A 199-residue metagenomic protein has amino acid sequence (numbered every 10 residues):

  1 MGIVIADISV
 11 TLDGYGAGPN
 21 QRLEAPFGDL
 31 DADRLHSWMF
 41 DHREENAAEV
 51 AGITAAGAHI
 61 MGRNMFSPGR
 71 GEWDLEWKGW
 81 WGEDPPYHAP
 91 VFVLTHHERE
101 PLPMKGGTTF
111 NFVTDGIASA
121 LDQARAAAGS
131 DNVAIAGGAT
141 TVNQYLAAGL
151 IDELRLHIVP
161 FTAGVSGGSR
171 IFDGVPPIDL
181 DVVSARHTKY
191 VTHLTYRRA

Functional and structural regions predicted by a protein language model:
M1-A199: Enzymes that bind and transform nitrogen-containing heteroaromatic metabolites
